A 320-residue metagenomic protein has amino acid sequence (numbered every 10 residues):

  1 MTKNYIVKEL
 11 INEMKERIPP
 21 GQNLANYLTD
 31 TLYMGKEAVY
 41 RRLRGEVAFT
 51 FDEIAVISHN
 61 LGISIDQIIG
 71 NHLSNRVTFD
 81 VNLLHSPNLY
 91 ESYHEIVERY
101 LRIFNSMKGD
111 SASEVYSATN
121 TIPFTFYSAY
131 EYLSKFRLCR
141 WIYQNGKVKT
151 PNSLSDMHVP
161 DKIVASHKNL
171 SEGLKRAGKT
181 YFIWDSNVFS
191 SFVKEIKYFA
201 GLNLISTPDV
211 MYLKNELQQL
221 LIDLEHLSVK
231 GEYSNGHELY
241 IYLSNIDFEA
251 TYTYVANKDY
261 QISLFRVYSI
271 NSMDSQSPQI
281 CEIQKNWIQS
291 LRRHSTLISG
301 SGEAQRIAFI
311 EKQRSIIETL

Functional and structural regions predicted by a protein language model:
M1-D80: Basic, Lys/Arg-rich alpha-helical nucleic-acid-recognition elements, primarily the DNA-binding modules of transcription
M1-I6, G35-Y40, S106, S128-R137 (+1 more regions): Charged, low-complexity, helix/coiled-coil-prone segments
N4, I18, Y90, T207-K214: Generic detection of long, well-ordered alpha-helical segments
E9, N23, Y27, A38 (+5 more regions): Exposed alpha-helical structural elements
R17, G21, M107, S111 (+1 more regions): Short secondary-structure junctions and interdomain/linker hinges
L73-N152: Helix-turn-helix/homeodomain-like alpha-helical modules used for DNA recognition and transcription-factor dimerization
C139-I310: Hydrophobic protein-protein interaction segments
I316-L320: Long, charge-rich alpha-helical interaction segments
